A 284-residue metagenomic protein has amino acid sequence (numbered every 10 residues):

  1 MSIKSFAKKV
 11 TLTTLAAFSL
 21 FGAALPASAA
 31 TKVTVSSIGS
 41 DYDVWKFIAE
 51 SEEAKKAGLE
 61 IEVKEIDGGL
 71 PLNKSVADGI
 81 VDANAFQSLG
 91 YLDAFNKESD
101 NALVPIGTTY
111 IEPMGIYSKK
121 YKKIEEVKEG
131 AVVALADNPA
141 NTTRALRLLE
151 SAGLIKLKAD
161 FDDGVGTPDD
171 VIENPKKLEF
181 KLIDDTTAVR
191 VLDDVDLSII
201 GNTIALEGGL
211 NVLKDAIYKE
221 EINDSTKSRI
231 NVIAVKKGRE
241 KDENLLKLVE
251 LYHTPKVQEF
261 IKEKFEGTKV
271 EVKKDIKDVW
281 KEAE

Functional and structural regions predicted by a protein language model:
F18-S28: C-terminal segment of classical bacterial N-terminal signal peptides
K32, S36-E62, P71: Short, polar/charged alpha-helical segment
S40, D67-G69, I80-D93, Y110 (+3 more regions): Beta->alpha turn/N-cap motifs
V63-K74, F161-R190: Short helix-initiation/N-cap motifs at beta->coil->alpha
A94-I106, K119-Y121, L192-D194, I199 (+1 more regions): Ligand-binding "clamshell"
I106-I155, Q258: A conserved helix-loop-strand patch within extracytoplasmic ligand-binding domains of the periplasmic binding
P113-I124, R229-D242: A bilobed periplasmic-binding-protein/Venus flytrap-type ligand-binding module shared by bacterial periplasmic
T142-E150, Y252-K273: Periplasmic-binding protein-like
